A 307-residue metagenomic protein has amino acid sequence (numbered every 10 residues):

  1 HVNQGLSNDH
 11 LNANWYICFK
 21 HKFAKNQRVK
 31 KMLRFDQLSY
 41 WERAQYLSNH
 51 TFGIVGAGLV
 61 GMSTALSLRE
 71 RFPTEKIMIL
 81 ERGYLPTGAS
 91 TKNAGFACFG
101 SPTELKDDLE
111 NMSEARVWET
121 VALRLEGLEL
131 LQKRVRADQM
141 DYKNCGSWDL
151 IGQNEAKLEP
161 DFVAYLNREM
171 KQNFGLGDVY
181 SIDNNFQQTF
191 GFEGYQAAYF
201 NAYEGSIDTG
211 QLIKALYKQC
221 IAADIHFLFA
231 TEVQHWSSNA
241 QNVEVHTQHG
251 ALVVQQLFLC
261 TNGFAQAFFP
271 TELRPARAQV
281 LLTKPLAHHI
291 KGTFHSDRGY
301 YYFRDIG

Functional and structural regions predicted by a protein language model:
G5, H10-F52, E70-R71: Extreme N-terminal leader/targeting segments of oxidoreductases
S48-H50, T247-Q256: Core beta-strand elements of the Rossmann-like FAD/NAD(P) dinucleotide-binding domain in flavoenzyme oxidoreductases
H50-M78: N-terminal Rossmann-like FAD-binding beta1-loop-alpha1 element of flavoenzymes
R71-K92: Glycine-rich FAD pyrophosphate-binding loop
R82, D138-N144, A251-L252, Q256-G307: Active-site substrate-recognition segment that forms the wall of the catalytic cavity or substrate channel
G88, K92-A122: Glycine-rich active-site loop/strand segments that organize a redox cofactor
T103-L109, K133-K218: Flavin (FAD/FMN) cofactor-binding and adjacent substrate-gating region of FAD-dependent oxidoreductase domains
A198-A240, H246-Q248: Helical element adjacent to the flavin cofactor pocket in flavoenzyme catalytic cores
